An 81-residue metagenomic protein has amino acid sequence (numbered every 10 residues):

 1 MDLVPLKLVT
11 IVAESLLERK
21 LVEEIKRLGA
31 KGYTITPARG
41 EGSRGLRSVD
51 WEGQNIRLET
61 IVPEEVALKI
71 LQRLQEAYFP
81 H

Functional and structural regions predicted by a protein language model:
M1-H81: Positively charged, small/polar-rich N-terminal and surface patches that mediate targeting and assembly and bind
